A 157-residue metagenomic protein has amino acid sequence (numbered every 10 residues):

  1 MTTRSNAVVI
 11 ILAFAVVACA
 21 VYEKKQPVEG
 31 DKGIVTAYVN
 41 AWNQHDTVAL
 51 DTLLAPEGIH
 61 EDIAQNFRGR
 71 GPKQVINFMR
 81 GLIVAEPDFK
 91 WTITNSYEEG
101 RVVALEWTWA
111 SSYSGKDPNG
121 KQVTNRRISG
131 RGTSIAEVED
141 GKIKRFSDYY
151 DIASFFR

Functional and structural regions predicted by a protein language model:
M1-V8: Bacterial N-terminal signal peptides that target proteins for export
V9-V17: Bacterial N-terminal signal peptides
A18-P56: Short, low-complexity N-terminal intrinsically disordered segments enriched in polar/charged residues
V48-G100: A solvent-exposed, acidic/Ser-Thr-rich amphipathic alpha-helical stretch
A64, N95, W109-S111, Y150: A mature extracytoplasmic/lumenal domain signature
N66, I83, A110-R127: Short, cysteine-centered beta-strand-loop-beta hairpins and adjacent loop/turn segments enriched in charged/polar
R101-Y113: A short hydrophobic beta-strand element
A104, S129-R157: Short beta-strand edge/turn micro-motifs at domain boundaries
